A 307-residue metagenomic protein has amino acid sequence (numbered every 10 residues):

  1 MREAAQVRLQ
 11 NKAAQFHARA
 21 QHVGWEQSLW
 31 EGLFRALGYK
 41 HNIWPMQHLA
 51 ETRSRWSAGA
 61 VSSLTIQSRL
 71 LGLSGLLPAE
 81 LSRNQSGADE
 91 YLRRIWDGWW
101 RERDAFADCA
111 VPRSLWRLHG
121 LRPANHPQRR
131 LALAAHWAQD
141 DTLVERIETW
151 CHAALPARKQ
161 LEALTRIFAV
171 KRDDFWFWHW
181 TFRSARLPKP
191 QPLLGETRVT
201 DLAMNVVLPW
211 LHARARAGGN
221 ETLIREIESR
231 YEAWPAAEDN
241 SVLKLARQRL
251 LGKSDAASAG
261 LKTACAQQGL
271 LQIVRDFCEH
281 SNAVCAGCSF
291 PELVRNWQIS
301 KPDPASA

Functional and structural regions predicted by a protein language model:
R2-G269: Hydrophobic, aromatic-lined core segments that form the binding pocket/scaffold for planar heteroaromatic ligands
G252-A307: Acidic, carboxylate-rich catalytic segments that either coordinate divalent cations
